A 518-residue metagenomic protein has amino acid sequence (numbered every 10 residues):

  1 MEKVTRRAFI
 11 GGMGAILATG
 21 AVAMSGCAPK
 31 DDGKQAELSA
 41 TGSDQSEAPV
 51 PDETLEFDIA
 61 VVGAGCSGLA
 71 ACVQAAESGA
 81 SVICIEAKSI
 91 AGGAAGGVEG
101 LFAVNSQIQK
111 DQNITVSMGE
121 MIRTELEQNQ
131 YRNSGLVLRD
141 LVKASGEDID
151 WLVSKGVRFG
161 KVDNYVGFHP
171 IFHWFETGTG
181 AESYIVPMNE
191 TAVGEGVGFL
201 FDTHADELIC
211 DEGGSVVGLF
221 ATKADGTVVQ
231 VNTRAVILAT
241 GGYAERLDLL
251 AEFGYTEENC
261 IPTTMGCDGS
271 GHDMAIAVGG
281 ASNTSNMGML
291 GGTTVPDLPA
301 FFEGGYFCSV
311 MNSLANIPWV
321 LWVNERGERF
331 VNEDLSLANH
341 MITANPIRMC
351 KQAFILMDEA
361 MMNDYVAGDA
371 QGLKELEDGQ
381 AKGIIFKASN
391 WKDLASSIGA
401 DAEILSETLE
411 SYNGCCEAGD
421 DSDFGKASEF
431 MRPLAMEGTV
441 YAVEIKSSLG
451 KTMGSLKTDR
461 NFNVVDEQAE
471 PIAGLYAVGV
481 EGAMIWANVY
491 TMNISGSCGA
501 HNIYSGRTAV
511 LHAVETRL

Functional and structural regions predicted by a protein language model:
M1-L17: N-terminal secretory signal peptides and thylakoid transit peptides that target proteins across membranes
S46-A48, S81, A87-G198, D202-H204 (+5 more regions): Conserved N-terminal/central alpha/beta ligand/cofactor-binding core
E53-G65: Beta1/beta-strand and adjacent pyrophosphate-binding region of the FAD-binding site in flavoprotein oxidoreductases
L55-F57, G226-A235: Core beta-strand elements of the Rossmann-like FAD/NAD(P) dinucleotide-binding domain in flavoenzyme oxidoreductases
I209-Q230: Conserved beta-strand-loop-beta-strand element in the redox core of flavoprotein oxidoreductases
A235-L298, N493-S495, G499-T508: Glycine-rich loop(s) and the adjacent beta-strand/alpha-helix scaffold that form part
H272-A400: An anion/pyrophosphate-binding glycine-rich loop and adjacent beta-alpha core in soluble alpha-beta enzymes
I404-V489: A glycine-rich dinucleotide-binding beta-alpha-beta segment and adjacent secondary-structure elements that constitute
